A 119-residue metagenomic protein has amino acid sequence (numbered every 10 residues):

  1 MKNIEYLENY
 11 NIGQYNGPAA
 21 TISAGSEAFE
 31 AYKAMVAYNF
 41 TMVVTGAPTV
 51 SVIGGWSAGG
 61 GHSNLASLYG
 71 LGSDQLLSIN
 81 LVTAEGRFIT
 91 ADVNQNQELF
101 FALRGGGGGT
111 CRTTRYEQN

Functional and structural regions predicted by a protein language model:
M1-N119: FAD-binding core of FAD-dependent oxidoreductases, characterized by glycine-rich FAD pyrophosphate-binding loops
